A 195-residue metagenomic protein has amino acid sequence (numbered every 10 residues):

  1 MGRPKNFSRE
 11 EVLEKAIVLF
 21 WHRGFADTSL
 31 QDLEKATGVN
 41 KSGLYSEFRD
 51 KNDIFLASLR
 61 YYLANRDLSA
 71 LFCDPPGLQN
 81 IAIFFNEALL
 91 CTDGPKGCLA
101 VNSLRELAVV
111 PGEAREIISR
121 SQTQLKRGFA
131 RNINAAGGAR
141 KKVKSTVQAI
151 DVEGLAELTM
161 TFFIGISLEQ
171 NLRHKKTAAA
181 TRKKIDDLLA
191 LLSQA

Functional and structural regions predicted by a protein language model:
M1-N6, G137-V147, A195: N-terminal intrinsically disordered/low-complexity leader segments
E10, E14, C98-V101: Short alpha-helical elements of helix-turn-helix
E11, K15-D53, A57: Helix-turn-helix
D53, A57, L68-K96, S145-T159: Hydrophobic alpha-helical connector segments
R60-R66: Short, basic, alpha-helical segments at the C-terminal edge of helix-turn-helix-like DNA-binding modules
I83-C91, K126-G138, L172-A195: C-terminal peripheral helix-coil segments that are non-catalytic and often amphipathic
D93-S119: Amphipathic alpha-helical segments used for helix-helix packing
A114-S121, R140-L192: Hydrophobic/aromatic-rich alpha-helical bundle segments in the mid-to-C-terminal region
